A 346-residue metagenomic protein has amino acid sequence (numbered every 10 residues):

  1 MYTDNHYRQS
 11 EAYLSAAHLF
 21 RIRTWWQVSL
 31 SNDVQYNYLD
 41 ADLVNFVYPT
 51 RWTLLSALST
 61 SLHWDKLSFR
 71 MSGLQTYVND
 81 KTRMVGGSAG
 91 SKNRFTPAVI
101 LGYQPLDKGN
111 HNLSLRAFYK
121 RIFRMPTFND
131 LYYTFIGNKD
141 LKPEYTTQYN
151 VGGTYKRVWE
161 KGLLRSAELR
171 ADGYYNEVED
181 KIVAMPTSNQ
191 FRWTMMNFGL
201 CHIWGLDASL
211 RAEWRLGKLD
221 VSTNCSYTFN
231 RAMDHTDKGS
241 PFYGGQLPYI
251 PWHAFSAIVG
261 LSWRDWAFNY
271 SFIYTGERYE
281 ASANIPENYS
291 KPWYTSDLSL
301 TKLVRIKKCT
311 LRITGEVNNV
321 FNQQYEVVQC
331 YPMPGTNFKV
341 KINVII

Functional and structural regions predicted by a protein language model:
M1, L106-K108, S114-K120, R124 (+3 more regions): Membrane-embedded beta-barrel scaffold of Gram-negative outer-membrane proteins
M1-S88, K92-R94, I100, D107 (+3 more regions): Face-selective signature of the C-terminal outer-membrane beta-barrel domain
M1-T3, L39-V47, K81-S88, T127-T134 (+5 more regions): Outer-membrane beta-barrel translocator domains and adjoining extracellular loop/strand segments of Gram-negative
Y2-S10, N45-W52, G86-R94, G137-Y145 (+4 more regions): Replace "Gram-negative outer membrane beta-barrel proteins" with "bacterial and organellar outer membrane beta-barrel
L14-F20, S56-L62, V99-Y103, V151-Y155 (+7 more regions): Residues on the lipid-exposed face of transmembrane beta-strands in outer-membrane beta-barrel proteins
V34-D40, W64-K66, G73-K81, P105 (+10 more regions): Transmembrane beta-strands of outer-membrane beta-barrel pores
K66, S166-E177, M196-E280, F321: Gram-negative outer-membrane beta-barrel transporters
E179-D180, Y274-A281, S290, D297-I346: C-terminal beta-signal and adjacent terminal beta-strands/loops of Gram-negative outer-membrane beta-barrel proteins
